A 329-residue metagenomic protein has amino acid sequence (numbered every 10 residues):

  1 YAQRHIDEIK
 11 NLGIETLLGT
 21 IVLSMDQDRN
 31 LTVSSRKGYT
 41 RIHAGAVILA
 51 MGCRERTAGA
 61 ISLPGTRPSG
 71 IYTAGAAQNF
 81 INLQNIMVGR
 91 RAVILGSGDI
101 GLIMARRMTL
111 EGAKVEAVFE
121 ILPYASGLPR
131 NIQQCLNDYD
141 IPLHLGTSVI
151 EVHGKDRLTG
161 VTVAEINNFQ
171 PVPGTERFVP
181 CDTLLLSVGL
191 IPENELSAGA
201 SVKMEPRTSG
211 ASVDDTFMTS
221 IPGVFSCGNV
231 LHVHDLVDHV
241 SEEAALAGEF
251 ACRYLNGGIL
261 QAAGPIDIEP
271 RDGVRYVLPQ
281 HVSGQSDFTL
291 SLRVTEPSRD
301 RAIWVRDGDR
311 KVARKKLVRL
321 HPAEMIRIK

Functional and structural regions predicted by a protein language model:
Y1-R91, T162-G174, L185, S212-D215: FAD-binding core/adjacent interface of flavoenzyme oxidoreductases
I9-V33, T109-E195, S286-R319: A Rossmann-like FAD-binding core segment of flavoenzymes
L49, I71-I81, T183-H234: FAD-site-proximal beta/loop scaffold in flavoenzymes
E55, G98-I100, I191, L231: Residue-level detector of alpha-helix initiation sites
A76-Y124: Rossmann-like NAD(P)H-binding beta-loop-alpha module
C227-R271, V277: A conserved FAD-binding loop/helix module that cradles the flavin
Q280-Q285: Short, solvent-exposed loop/linker segments at the N-terminal edge of repeated beta-sheet extracellular domains
S291, E324-K329: Exposed aromatic-hydrophobic patches
